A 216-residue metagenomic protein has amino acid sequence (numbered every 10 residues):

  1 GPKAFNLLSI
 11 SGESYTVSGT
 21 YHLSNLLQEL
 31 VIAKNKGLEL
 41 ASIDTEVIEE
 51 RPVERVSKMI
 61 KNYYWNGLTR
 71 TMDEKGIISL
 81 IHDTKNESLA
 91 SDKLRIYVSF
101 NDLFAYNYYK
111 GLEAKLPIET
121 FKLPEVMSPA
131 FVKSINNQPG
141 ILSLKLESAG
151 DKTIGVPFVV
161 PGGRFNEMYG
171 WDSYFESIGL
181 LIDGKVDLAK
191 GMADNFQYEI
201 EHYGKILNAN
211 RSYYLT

Functional and structural regions predicted by a protein language model:
G1-T216: Acidic, mature catalytic/reactive cores of soluble proteins
